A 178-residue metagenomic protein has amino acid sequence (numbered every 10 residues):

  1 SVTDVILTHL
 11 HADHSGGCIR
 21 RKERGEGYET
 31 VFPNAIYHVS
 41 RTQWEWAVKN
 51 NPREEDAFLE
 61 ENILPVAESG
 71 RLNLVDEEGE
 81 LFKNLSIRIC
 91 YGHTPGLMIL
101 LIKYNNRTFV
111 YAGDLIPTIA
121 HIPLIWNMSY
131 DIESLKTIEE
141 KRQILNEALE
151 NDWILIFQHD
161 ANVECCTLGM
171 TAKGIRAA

Functional and structural regions predicted by a protein language model:
S1-H38: Active-site metal-binding motif and surrounding structural segment of the metallo-beta-lactamase
L10, T42-Q43, G92-T94, G113-L115 (+1 more regions): Active-site metal-binding loops of divalent metal-dependent hydrolases
D13-G16, A47, E164-C166: Short catalytic/ligand-binding loop motif for oxyanion handling, primarily in non-cytosolic enzymes, centered on
I19-E23, P52-E54, I125-N127, M170-A172: Short, glycine/charged-enriched secondary-structure capping and boundary segments
E23, Y28-I89, E139-D152: Metallo-beta-lactamase
L85-Y91, F109-D114: Active-site-proximal beta-strand elements of phosphoester/diester hydrolases
M98-I102: Short beta-strand scaffold segments in enzyme catalytic cores
K103-A178: Cap/insert and terminal regions of metallo-dependent hydrolase folds
